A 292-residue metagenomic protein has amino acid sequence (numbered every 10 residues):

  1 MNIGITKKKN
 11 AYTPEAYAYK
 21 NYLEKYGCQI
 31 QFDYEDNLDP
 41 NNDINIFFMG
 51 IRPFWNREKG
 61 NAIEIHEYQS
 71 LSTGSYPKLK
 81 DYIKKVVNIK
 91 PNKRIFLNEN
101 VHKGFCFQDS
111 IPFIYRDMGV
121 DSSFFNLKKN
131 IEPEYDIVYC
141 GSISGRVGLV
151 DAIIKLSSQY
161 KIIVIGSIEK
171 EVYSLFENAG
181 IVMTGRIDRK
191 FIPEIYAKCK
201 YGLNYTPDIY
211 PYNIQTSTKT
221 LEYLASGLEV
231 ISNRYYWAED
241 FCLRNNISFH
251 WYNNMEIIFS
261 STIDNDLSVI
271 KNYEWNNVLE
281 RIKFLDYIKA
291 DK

Functional and structural regions predicted by a protein language model:
M1-I51, I231, H250, K292: N-terminal pre-catalytic "stem/leader" segment of glycosyltransferase-like enzymes
T13-A16, G119-E177, M183-E194: Conserved catalytic-core segment of nucleotide-activated headgroup transferases in glycan assembly
P14, S123, H250-K292: A charged, aromatic-enriched C-terminal amphipathic alpha-helix characteristic of glycosyltransferases across folds
Y26, I30-K90, N100: Extended catalytic core of nucleotide-activated donor transferases of GT-like folds
D33-N37, F48-W55, L97-K103, I165-Y173 (+1 more regions): Short, polar loop motifs at secondary-structure junctions
N92-N126: Donor nucleotide-sugar binding/catalytic pocket of nucleotide-sugar-dependent glycosyltransferases
S144-V147, K190-I195, G202-E222, S232-F241: Nucleotide-sugar-dependent
K200, G227-L228: A short alpha->beta transition loop at the rim of the catalytic pocket in nucleotide-sugar-dependent
